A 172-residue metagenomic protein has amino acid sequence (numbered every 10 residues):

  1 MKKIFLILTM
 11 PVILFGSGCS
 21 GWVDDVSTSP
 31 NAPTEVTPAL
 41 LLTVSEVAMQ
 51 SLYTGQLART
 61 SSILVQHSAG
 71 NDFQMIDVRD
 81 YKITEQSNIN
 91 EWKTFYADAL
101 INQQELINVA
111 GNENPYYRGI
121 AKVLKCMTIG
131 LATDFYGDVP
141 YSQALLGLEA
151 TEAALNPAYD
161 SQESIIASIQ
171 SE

Functional and structural regions predicted by a protein language model:
K2-L8: Sec-dependent signal peptide recognition, specifically the positively charged N-region followed immediately by
L14-G16: Bacterial Sec-type N-terminal signal peptides, specifically the leucine/valine-rich hydrophobic h-region
C19-M75, R79-K82, Q86, N90 (+4 more regions): Membrane-proximal, proline-rich intrinsically disordered regions
G70, Q74-P140, E149-E172: Conserved, well-structured interaction surfaces
Q143: Short, glycine-/small- and polar/acidic-enriched structural segments that line small-molecule recognition paths
L146: Residues that form or immediately flank small-molecule/cofactor binding pockets and catalytic motifs
